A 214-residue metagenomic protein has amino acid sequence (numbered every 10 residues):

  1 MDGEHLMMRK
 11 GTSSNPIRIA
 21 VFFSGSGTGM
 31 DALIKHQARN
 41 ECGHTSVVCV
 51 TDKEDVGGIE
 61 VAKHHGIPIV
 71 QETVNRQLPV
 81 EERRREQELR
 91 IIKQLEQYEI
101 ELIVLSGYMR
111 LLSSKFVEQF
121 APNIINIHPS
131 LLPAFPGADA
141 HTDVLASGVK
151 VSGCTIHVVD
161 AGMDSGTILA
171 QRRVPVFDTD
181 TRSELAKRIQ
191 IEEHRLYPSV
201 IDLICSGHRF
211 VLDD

Functional and structural regions predicted by a protein language model:
M1-D214: One-carbon transfer enzymes
